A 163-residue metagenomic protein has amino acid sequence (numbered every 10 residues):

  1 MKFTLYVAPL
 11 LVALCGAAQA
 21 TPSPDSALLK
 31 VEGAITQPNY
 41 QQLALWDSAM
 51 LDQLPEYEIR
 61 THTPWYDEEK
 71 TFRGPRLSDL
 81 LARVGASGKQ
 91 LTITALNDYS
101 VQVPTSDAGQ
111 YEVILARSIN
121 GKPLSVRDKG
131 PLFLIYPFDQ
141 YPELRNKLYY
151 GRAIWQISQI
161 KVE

Functional and structural regions predicted by a protein language model:
M1-L5: Positively charged n-region of N-terminal signal peptides that target proteins for export
Y6-G16: Bacterial N-terminal signal peptides
Q19-E163: N-terminal intrinsically disordered, low-complexity segments enriched in P/E/S/T
